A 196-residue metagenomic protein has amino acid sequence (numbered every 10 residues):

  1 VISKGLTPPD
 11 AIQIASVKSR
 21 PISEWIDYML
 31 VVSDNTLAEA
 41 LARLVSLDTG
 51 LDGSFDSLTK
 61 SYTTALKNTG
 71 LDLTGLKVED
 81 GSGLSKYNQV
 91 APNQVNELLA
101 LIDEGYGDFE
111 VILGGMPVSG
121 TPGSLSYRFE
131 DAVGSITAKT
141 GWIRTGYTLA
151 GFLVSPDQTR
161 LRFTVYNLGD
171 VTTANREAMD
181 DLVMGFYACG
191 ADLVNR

Functional and structural regions predicted by a protein language model:
V1-Y106, E110: A small/polar active-site loop signature that marks catalytic segments
T74-R196: C-terminal soluble interaction/assembly domains
